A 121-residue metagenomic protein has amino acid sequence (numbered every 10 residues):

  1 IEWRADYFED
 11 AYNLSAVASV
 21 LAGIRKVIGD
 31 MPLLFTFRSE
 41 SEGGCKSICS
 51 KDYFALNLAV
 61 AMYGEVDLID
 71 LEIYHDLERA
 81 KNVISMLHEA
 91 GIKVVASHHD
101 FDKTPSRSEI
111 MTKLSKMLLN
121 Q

Functional and structural regions predicted by a protein language model:
E2-F8, Y53, N57, A61-E78 (+2 more regions): Catalytic beta/alpha-barrel core
E2-R38: Conserved N-terminal beta1-alpha1 strand-loop-helix module at the mouth
E9-I24, I73-E89, P105-E109: Active-site-adjacent beta->alpha loops and helix N-cap segments on the catalytic face of soluble alpha/beta enzymes
A11-Y12, G44-I48, D70-L71: Short coil/turn segments at secondary-structure boundaries
V20-V27, A59-G64, N82-M86, A90 (+2 more regions): Alpha-helical structural signal in soluble globular domains
I28-F37, E42, E89-D100: Short beta-strand/loop segments at the ligand-binding rim of alpha/beta enzyme cores
S41-A59, A90, H99-N120: Active-site-adjacent loop and "lid" segments of alpha/beta metabolic enzymes
